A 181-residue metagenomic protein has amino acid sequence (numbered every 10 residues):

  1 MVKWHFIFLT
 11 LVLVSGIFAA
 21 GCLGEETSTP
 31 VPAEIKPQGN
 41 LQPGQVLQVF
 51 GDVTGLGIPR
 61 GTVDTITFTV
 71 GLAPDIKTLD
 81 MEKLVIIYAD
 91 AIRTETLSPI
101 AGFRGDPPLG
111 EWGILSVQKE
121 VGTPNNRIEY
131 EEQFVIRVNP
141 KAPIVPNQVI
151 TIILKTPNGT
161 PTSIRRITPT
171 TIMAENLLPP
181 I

Functional and structural regions predicted by a protein language model:
M1-Q38, F68: Secretory targeting signatures
V31-I181: N-terminal export/assembly leader peptides and their processing motifs that target proteins to secretory
